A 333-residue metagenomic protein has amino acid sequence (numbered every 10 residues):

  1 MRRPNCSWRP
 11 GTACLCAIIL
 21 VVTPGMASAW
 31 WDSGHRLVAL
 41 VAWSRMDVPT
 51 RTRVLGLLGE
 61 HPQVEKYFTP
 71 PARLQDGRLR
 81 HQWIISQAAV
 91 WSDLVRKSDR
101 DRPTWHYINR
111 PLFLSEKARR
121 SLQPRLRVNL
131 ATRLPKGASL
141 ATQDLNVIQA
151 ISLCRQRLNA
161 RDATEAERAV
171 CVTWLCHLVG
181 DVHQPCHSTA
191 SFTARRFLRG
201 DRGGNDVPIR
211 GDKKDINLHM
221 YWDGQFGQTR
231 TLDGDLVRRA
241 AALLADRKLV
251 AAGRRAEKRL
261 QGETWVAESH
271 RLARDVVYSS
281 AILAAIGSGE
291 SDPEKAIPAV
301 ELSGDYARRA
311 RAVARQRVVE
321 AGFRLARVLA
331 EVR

Functional and structural regions predicted by a protein language model:
M1-L15: Bacterial N-terminal signal peptides that target proteins for export
I18-V22: Short hydrophobic transmembrane-like helices used for membrane targeting/insertion
P24-M26: N-terminal signal peptide c-region/cleavage motif recognized by signal peptidases
S28-L178, P185-R333: N-terminal, motif-rich segments that launch catalysis or mediate targeting to/interaction with membranes, typified by
